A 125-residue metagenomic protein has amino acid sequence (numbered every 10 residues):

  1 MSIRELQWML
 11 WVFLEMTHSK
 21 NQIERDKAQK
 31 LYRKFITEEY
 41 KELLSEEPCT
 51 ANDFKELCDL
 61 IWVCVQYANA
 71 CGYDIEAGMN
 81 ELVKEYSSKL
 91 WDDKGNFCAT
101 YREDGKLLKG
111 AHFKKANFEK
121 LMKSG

Functional and structural regions predicted by a protein language model:
M1-L57, I61-G125: Flexible "arm" and connector segments at domain edges
